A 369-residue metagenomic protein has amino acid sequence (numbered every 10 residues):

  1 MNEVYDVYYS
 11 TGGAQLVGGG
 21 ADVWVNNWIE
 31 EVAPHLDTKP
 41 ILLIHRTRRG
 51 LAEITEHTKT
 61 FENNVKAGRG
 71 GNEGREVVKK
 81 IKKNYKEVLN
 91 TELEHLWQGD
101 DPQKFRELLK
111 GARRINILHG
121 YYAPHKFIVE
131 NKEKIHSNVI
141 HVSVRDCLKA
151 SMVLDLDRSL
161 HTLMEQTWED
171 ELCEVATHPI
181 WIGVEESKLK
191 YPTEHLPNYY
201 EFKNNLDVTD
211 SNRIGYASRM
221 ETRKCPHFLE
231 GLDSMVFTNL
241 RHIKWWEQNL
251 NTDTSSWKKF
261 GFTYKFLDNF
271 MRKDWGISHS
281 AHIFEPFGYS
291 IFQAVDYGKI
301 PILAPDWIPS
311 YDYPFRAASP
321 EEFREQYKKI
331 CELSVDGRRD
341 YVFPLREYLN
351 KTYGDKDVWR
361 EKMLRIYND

Functional and structural regions predicted by a protein language model:
M1-G18: Nucleotide-activated donor-dependent transferases that construct or modify glycoconjugates
Y8, I180, E201-K224, D233-S234: Conserved donor-binding/catalytic core segment of Leloir-type glycosyltransferases
T11-L16, E31, H35-L93, H242-I243: N-terminal strand-loop element at the rim of the active site of nucleotide-sugar-dependent glycosyltransferases
G20, E332-D369: A charged, aromatic-enriched C-terminal amphipathic alpha-helix characteristic of glycosyltransferases across folds
R145-C147, Q166, H178, I182-L206 (+1 more regions): Short beta-strand->alpha-helix junction loop in the catalytic core of nucleotide-activated group-transfer enzymes
L240-K273: Conserved active-site histidine-acidic residue motif and adjacent donor-binding/catalytic loop of glycosyltransferases
Y264-K265, I277-I291, P305-Y313: Nucleotide-sugar-dependent
K299-A304: Short hydrophobic beta-strand element within catalytic cores of glycosyltransferases and related nucleotide-activated
